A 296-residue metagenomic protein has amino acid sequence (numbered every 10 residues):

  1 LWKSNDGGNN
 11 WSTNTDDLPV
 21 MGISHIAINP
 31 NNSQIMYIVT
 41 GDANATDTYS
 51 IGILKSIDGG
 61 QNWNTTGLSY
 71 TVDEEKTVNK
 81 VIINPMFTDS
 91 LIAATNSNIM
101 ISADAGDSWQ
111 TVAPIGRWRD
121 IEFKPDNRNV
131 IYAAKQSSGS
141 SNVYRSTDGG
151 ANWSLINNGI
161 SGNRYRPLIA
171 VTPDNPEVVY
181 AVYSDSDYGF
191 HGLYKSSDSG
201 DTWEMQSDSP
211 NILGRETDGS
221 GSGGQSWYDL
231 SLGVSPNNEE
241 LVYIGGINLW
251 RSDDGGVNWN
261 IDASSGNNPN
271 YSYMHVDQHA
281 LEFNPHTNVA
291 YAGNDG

Functional and structural regions predicted by a protein language model:
L1-G296: Extracellular glycan-interacting surfaces
